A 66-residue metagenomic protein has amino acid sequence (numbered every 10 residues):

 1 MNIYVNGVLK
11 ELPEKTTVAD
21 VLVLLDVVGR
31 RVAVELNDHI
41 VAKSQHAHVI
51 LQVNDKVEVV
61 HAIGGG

Functional and structural regions predicted by a protein language model:
N2-Y4, L9-I50, V60-A62: Compact, glycine-rich, soluble single-domain proteins
G65-G66: Short, Lys/Arg- and Gly-enriched loop/turn segments at beta-strand edges
